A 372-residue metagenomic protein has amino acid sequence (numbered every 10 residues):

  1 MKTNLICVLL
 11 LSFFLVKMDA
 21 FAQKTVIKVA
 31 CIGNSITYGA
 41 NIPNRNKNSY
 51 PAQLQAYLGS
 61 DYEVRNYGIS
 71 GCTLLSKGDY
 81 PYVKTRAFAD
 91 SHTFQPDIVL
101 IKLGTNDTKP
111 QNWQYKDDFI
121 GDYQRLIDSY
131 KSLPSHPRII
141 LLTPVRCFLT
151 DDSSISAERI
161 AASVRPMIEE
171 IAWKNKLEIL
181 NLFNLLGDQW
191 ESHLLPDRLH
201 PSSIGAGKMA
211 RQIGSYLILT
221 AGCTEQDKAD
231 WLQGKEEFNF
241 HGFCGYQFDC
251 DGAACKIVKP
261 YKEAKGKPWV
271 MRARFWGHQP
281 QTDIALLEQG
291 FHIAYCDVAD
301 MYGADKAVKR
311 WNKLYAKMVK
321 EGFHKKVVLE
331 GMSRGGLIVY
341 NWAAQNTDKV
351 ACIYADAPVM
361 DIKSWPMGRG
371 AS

Functional and structural regions predicted by a protein language model:
T25-C31, I36-Q124: Conserved SGNH/GDSL esterase-like catalytic core that processes O-acyl groups on lipids and polysaccharides
I42, V145-G222: Catalytic His-Asp segment of secreted/periplasmic serine-dependent ester chemistry enzymes
Y80-P81, N341-S372: Hydrolase active-site cap/lid region
K102-N106, S129-S163: Active-site segments of SGNH/GDSL-like serine hydrolases that catalyze O-acetyl group transfer/hydrolysis on lipids
G222-K265: A domain-start/cap signature at the N-terminus of enzymes
Y302-G322, N341: Alpha/beta-hydrolase active-site loop
G322-S333: Alpha/beta-hydrolase fold nucleophile elbow
G331-N341: Glycine-rich nucleophile elbow surrounding the catalytic serine of serine-hydrolase chemistry
